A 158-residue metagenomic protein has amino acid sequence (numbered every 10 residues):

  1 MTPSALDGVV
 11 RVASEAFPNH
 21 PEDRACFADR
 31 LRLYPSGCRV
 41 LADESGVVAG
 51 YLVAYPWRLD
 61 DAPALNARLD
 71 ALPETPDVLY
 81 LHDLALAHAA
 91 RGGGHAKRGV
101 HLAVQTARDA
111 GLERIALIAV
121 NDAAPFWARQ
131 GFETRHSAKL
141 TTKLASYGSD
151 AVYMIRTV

Functional and structural regions predicted by a protein language model:
M1-V9: A short beta-loop-alpha structural element at the N-terminal edge of CoA-dependent acyl/N-acetyltransferase catalytic
F17-E44, Y51-A71: Active-site rim helix/loop that mediates acceptor-substrate recognition in acyltransferases
S36-C38, G148-M154: Short hydrophobic/aromatic beta-strand or adjacent loop that forms the aromatic wall/cage of a ligand/substrate-binding
V47, Y51-R91, A138-D150: Conserved acyl-donor/pantetheine-binding loop and adjacent beta-alpha core of acyl/acetyltransferases and related
L86, G92-Q105: Conserved acetyl-CoA-binding loop-helix of GNAT-fold acetyltransferases
V100, Q105-V120: Conserved GNAT acetyl-CoA-binding A-motif
D109, N121-S146: Conserved active-site alpha-helix within GNAT-family acetyltransferase domains
